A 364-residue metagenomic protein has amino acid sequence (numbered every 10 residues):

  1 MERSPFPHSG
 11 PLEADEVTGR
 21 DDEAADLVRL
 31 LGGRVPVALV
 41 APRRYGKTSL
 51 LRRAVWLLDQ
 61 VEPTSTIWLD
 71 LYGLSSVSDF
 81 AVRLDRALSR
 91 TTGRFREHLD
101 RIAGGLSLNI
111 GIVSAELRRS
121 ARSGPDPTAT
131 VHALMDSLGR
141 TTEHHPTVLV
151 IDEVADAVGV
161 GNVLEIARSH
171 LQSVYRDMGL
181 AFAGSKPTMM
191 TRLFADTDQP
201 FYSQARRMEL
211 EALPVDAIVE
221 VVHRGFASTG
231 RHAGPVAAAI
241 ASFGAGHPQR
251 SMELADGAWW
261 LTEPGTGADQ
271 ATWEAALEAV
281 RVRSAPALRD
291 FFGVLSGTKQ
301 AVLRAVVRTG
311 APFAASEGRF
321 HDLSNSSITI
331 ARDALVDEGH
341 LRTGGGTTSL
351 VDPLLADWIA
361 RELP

Functional and structural regions predicted by a protein language model:
M1-V37, P42, Q60, L354: A short, basic N-terminal segment
G33-P36, V40-Y45, S49-T147: P-loop NTPase nucleotide-binding core
P36, A121-K186, A195: Conserved Walker B catalytic segment
T191-S242, E263-T266: Helix-loop-helix "sensor" segment of P-loop NTPases
M252-N325: Winged-helix-like regulatory helical subdomains adjacent to P-loop NTPase cores
H321-E338: Short amphipathic alpha-helical interaction segments
V336-G346: A short, conserved structural fragment
L354-P364: Short, amphipathic alpha-helical interaction segments positioned at domain boundaries
